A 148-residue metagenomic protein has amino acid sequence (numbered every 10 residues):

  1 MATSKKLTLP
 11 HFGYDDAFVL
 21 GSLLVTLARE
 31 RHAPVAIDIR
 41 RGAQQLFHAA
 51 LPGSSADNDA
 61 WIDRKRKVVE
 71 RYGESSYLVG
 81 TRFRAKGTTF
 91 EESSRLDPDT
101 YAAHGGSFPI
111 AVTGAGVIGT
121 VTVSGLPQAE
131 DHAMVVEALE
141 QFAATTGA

Functional and structural regions predicted by a protein language model:
M1-S55: Intrinsically disordered, low-complexity terminal regulatory regions
Y14-F18, R84-E92, A144-A148: Short, positively charged
E30-R31, G114, Q141-T146: Secondary-structure boundary elements
R31-L96: Structured interaction and signal-relay segments at domain junctions
E70-G73, H132-A148: Short, solvent-exposed cationic patches
E91-E140: Extended hydrophobic
